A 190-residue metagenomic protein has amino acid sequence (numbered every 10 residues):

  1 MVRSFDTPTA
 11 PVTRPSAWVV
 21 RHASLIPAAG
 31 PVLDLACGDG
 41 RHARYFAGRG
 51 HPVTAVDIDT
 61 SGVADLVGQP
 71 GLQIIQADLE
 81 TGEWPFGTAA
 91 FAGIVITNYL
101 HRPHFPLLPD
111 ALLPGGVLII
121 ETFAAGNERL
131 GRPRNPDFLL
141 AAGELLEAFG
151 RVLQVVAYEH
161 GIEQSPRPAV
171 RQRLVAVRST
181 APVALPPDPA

Functional and structural regions predicted by a protein language model:
M1-P27: S-adenosyl-L-methionine
A36-G38: Class I SAM-dependent methyltransferase "Motif I" SAM/SAH-binding loop
R41-T81: Class I SAM-dependent methyltransferase SAM/SAH-binding core
W84-G93: A short acidic, Gly/Pro-enriched loop at the edge of an enzyme's catalytic core that lines a small-molecule cofactor
L100-D110: A short, conserved alpha-helix within the catalytic core of class I
G116-A124: Conserved beta-strand signature within the Rossmann-like core of class I S-adenosyl-L-methionine
D137-V152: Short alpha-helix
E163-A190: Core SAM-dependent methyltransferase catalytic element
